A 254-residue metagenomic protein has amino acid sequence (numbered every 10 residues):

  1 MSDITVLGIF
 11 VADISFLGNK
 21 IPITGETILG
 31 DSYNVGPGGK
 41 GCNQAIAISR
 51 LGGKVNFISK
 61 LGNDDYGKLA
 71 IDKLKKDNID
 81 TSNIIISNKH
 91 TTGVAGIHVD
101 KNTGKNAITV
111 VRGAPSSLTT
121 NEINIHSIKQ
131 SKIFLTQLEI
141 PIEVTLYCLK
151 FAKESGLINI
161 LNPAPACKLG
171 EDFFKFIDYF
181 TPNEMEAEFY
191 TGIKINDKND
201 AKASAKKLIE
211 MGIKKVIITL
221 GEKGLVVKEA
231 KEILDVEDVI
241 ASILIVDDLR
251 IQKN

Functional and structural regions predicted by a protein language model:
M1-K60, D65-I79, I243-I251: Glycine-rich phosphate/adenosyl-contacting loop at the front of the ribokinase-like
S32, I58-N63, T81-T92, N162-A164 (+2 more regions): Beta-strand->loop->alpha-helix junctions that form or flank phosphate-binding loops in nucleotide-handling enzymes
I46, V94-H98, A107, G224-K228: Short beta-strand scaffold segments in enzyme catalytic cores
N78, G113-T120, N159-A166: Short gly/ser/thr-rich secondary-structure transition/capping motifs
I86-S87, I97-I133, L138: Conserved phosphate-binding/catalytic loop of the ribokinase/pfkB sugar-kinase fold
K153-I233, I240-V246: Conserved phosphate/ATP/ADP-binding segment of small-molecule kinases
